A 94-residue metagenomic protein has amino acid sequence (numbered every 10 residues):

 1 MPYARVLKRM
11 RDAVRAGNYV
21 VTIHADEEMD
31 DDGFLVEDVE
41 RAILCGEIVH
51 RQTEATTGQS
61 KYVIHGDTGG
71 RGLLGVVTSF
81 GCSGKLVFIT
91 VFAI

Functional and structural regions predicted by a protein language model:
M1-I94: Ribonuclease/tRNase effector modules and their secretory precursors
